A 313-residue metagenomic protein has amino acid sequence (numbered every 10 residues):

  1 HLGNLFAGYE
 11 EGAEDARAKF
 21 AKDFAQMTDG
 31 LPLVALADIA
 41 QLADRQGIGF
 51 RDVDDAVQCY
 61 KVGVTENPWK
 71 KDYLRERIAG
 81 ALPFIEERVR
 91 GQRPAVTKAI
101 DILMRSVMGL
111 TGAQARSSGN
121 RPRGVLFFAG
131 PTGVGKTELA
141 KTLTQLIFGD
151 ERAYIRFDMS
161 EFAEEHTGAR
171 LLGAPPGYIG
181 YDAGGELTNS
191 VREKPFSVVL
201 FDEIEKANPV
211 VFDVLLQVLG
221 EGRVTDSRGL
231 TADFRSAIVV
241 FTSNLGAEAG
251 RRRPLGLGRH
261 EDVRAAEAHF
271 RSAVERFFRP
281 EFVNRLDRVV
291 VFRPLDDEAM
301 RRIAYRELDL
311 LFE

Functional and structural regions predicted by a protein language model:
H1-M27, L33-E313: AAA+ P-loop NTPase nucleotide-binding core of proteostasis motors
